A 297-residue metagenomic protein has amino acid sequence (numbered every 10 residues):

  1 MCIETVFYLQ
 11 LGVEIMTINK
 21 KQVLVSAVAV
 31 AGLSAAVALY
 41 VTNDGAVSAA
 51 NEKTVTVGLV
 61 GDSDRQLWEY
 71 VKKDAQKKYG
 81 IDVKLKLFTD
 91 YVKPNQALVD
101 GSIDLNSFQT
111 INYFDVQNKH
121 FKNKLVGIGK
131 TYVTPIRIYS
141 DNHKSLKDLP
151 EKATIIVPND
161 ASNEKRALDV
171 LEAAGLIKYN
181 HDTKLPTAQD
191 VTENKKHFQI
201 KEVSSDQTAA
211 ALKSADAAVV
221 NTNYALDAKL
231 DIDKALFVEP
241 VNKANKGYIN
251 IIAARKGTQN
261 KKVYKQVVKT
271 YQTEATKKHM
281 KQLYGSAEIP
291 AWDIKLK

Functional and structural regions predicted by a protein language model:
M1-T54, K297: Short, low-complexity disordered leader/linker segments with a strong preference for bacterial N-terminal type II
D44-T56, Q76-Y79, S145-K152: Immediate post-signal peptide segment of exported/extracytoplasmic ligand-binding proteins
T54, G61-K84, K93, A97: Short, polar/charged alpha-helical segment
L85-Q96, T183-A210: Short helix-initiation/N-cap motifs at beta->coil->alpha
V116-I128, N142-H143, V219, D227-P240: Ligand-binding "clamshell"
I128-I177, K277: A conserved helix-loop-strand patch within extracytoplasmic ligand-binding domains of the periplasmic binding
P135-L146, Y248-K261: A bilobed periplasmic-binding-protein/Venus flytrap-type ligand-binding module shared by bacterial periplasmic
N163-E172, Y271-W292: Periplasmic-binding protein-like
